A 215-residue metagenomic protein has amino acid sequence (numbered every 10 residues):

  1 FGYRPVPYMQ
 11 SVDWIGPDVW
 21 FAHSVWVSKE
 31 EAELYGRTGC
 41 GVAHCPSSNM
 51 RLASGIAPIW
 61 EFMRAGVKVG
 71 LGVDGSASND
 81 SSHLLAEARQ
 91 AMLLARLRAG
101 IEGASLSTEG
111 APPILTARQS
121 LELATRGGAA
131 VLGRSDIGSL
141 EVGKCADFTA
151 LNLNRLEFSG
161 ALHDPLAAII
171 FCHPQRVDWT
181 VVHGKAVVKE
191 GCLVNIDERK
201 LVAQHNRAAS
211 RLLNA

Functional and structural regions predicted by a protein language model:
F1-G41, A53-V69: Histidine/acidic residue-rich metal-binding segments in metalloenzymes
S11-W14, D18, W60-R155, F171-C172: His/Asp/Glu-enriched, well-ordered alpha-helical/loop segment that forms or immediately abuts the divalent-metal
F21, D74, G184: Residue-level signal for inorganic ion chemistry
S24-S28, S48, S135: Short beta->alpha connector loops
L34-C45, R207-R211: Short, electropositive alpha-helical surface patch
P46-M50, G75-A77: Short, acidic/turn-prone active-site loops that include or flank metal/cofactor- and phosphate-binding residues
R51-I56, D80-S82, A161: Short, charged, surface-exposed secondary-structure boundary motifs
R118-A215: Active-site microenvironment of metallo-dependent hydrolases
